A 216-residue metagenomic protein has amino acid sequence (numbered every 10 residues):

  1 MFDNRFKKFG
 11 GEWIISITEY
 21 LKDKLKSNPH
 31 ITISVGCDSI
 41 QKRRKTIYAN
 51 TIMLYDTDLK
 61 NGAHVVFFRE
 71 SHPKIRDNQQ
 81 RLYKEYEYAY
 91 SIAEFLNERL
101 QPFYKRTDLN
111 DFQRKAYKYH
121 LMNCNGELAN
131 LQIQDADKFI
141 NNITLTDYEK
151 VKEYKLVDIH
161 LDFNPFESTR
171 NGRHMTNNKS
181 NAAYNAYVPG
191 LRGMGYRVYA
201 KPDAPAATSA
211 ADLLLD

Functional and structural regions predicted by a protein language model:
M1-Q41, L109-F112, K118-H120, L131: Basic, amphipathic N-terminal segments that precede the first structured/catalytic domain
F2-N4, E12, S16, Y55-D56 (+6 more regions): Hydrophobic alpha-helical segments at protein termini of multi-pass membrane proteins
W13, I17, R81-Y88, K179 (+1 more regions): Short amphipathic alpha-helical segments
I17, L21-L25, A93-L100, Y187-R192: Hydrophobic, Leu/Ile/Phe/Ala-enriched alpha-helical segments that form helix-helix packing faces
S34-G36, V157-D162: Extended hydrophobic secondary-structure segments that form protein cores and membrane-embedded regions
G36, I40-F67: Acidic, metal-ligating active-site segments
R69-L100: Compact, glycine/acidic-enriched structural inserts
Q101, K105-L156, F163-D216: A two-mode feature
